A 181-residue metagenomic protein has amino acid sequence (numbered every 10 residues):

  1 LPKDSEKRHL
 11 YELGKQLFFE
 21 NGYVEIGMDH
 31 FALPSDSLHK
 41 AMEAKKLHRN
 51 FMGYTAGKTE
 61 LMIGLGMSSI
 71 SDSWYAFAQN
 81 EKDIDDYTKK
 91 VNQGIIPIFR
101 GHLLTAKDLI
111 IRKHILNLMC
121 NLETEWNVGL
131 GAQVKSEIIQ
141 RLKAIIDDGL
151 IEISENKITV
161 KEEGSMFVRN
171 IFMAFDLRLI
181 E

Functional and structural regions predicted by a protein language model:
L1-V128, A132: C-terminal scaffold of the Radical SAM
R8, S136, E162-S165: An alpha-helix initiation/capping motif
G131-D147: Short amphipathic alpha-helical interaction segments
I146-N156: A short, conserved structural fragment
K157-K161: Minor-groove-contacting beta-hairpin "wing" of winged helix-turn-helix DNA-binding domains
E163-E181: Short, amphipathic alpha-helical interaction segments positioned at domain boundaries
